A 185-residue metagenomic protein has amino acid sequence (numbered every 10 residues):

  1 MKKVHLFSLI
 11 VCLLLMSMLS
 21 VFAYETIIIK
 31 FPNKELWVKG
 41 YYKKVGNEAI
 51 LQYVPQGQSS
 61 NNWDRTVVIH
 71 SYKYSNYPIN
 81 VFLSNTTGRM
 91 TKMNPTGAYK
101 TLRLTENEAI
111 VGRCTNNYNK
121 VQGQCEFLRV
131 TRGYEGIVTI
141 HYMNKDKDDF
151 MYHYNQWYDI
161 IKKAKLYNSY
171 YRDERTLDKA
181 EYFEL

Functional and structural regions predicted by a protein language model:
M1-L9: Bacterial N-terminal signal peptides that target proteins for export
S8-S17: Bacterial N-terminal signal peptides
M18-A23: Sec/Tat signal peptide C-region and signal peptidase I cleavage site
E25-Y41, N85-K92: Amphipathic alpha-helical segments
E35-Y74: Secretory pathway targeting signatures of secreted, lumenal, and periplasmic proteins
R65-N107: Mid-chain, structured segments of secreted extracytoplasmic proteins
T91-T131: Signature of long, low-cysteine stretches enriched in small and polar/charged residues
T139-L185: Surface-exposed amphipathic alpha-helical segments
